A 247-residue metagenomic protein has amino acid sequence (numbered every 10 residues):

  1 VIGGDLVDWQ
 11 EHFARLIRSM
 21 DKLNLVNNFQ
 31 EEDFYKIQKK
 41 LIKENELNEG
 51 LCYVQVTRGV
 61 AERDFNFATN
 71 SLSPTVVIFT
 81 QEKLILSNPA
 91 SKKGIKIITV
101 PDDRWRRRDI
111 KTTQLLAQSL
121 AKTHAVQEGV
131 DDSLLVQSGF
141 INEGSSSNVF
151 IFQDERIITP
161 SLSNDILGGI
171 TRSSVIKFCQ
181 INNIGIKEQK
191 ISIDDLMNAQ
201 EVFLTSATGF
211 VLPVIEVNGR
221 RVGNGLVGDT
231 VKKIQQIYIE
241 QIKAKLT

Functional and structural regions predicted by a protein language model:
V1-K40, T57, E62, N66-T247: Helix-start/capping segments and mature chain N-termini
K43-V56: Ordered, amphipathic secondary-structure segments that act as subunit-interaction surfaces in large macromolecular
